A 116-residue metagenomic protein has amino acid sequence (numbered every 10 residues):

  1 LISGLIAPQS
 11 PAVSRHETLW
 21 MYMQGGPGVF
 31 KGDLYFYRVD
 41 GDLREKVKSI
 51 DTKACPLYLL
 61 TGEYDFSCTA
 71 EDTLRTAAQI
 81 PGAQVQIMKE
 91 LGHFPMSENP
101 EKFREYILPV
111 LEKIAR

Functional and structural regions predicted by a protein language model:
L1-D51: Conserved alpha/beta-hydrolase catalytic His-Asp/Glu region
E17, G32-F36, L74-R75, K102-P109: Alpha-helical elements of Rossmann-like donor-binding domains used by nucleotide-donor carbohydrate transfer enzymes
P27, A70, S97-P100: Conserved loop-to-helix N-cap of the C-terminal "lid" that shapes the substrate pocket in Rossmann-like
T52-A54, I80: Short, well-ordered coil/turn elements that cap or connect secondary structure elements
K53, L59-T61: Short beta-strand/loop motif that positions the catalytic acidic residue of the alpha/beta-hydrolase fold
E63-C68: Acidic catalytic loop of the alpha/beta-hydrolase fold
T69-A78: Short alpha-helix in the alpha/beta-hydrolase fold that links the catalytic acid
P81-R116: Catalytic active-site module of serine/aspartate enzymes centered on a nucleophile-bearing elbow/loop
